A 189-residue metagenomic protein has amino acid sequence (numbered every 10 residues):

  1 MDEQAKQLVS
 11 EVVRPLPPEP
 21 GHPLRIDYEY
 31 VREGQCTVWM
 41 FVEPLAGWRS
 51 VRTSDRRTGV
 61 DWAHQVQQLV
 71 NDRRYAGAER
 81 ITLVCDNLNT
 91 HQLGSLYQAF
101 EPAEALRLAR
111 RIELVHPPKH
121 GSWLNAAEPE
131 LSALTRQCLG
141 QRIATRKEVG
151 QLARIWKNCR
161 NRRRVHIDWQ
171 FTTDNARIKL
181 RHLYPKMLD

Functional and structural regions predicted by a protein language model:
M1-Q67, L180: Extended, low-complexity cationic-aromatic segments
D2, F41, G47, V66 (+4 more regions): Mobile genetic element proteins and their domesticated derivatives, centered on retroelements and DNA transposons
V9-E11, Q92-Y97: A short acidic (Asp/Glu
V12, E148-D189: C-terminal domain-tail junction helix/linker
R25-V31, E104-A126, R142-A144: RNase H-like polynucleotidyl transferase catalytic core
R49, K119, A127-R146, C159-R163: Active-site proximal helix-loop segment of RNase H-like, two-metal nucleases, encompassing DDE(D)
V60-T82: Short, basic/hydrophobic alpha-helical segments
A78-H91, P117-H120: Acidic/histidine-rich, metal-coordinating catalytic segments
